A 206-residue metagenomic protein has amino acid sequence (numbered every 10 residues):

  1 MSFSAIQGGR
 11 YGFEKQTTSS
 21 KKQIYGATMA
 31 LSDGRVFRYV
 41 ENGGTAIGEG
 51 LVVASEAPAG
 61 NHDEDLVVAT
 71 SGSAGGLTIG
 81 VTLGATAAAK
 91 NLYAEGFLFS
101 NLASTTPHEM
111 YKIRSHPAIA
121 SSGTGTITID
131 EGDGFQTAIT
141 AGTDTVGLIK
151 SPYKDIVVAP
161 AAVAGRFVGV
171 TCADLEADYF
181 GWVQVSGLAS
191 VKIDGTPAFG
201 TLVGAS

Functional and structural regions predicted by a protein language model:
M1-K90, S104-S206: Extracellular receptor-binding modules and their adjoining Ser/Thr/Gly/Asp/Asn-rich linkers
L92-E95: A glycine-biased structural micro-motif
